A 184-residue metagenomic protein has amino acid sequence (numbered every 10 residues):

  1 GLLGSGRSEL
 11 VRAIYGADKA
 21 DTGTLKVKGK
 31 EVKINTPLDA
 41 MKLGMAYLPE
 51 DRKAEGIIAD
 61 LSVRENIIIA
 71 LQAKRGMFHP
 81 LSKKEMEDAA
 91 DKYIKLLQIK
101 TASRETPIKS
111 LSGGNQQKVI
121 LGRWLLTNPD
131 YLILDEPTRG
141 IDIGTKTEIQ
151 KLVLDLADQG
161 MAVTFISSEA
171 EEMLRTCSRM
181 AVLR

Functional and structural regions predicted by a protein language model:
G1-R184: Glycine-rich phosphate-binding loops of nucleotide-dependent enzymes
